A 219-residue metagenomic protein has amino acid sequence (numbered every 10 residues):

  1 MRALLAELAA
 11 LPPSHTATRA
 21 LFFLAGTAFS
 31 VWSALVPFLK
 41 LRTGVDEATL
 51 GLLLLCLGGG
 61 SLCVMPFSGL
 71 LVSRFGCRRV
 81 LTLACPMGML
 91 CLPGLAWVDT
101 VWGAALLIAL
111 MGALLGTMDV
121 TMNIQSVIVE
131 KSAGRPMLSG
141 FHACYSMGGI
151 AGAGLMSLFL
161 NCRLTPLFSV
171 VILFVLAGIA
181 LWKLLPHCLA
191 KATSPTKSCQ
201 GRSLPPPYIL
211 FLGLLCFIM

Functional and structural regions predicted by a protein language model:
E7-L41, A109-L110, P205-M219: Pair of pore-lining "gating" transmembrane helices in MFS-fold secondary transporters
L52-G69: Central cavity-lining transmembrane alpha-helices of secondary-active solute carriers, predominantly the Major
G58-G59, S146-A151, C216: Short hydrophobic/small-residue motifs within alpha-helical transmembrane segments of multi-pass transporter-like
V64-C77, L160: Helix-to-loop junctions at the C-terminal end of transmembrane segments in multipass secondary transporters
R79-P93: Structural signature of the two symmetry-related core transmembrane helices
A96-L107: Helix-loop junctions at membrane interfaces in 12-TM secondary transporters
L107-A143: Cytoplasmic helix-loop-helix junction between adjacent transmembrane helices in 12-TM secondary transporters
L167-P186: Symmetry-related core transmembrane helices of the 12-TM Major Facilitator Superfamily/SLC fold
